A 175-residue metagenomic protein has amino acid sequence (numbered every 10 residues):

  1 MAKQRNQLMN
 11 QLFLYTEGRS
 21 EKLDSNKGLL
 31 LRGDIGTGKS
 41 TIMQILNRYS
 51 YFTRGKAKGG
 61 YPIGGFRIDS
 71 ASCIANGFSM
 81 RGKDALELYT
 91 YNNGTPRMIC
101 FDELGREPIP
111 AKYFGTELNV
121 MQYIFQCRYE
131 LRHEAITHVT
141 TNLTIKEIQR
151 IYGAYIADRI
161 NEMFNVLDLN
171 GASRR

Functional and structural regions predicted by a protein language model:
M1-K22: N-terminal pre-Walker A segment at the start of P-loop NTPase domains
G28: Walker A (P-loop) ATP-phosphate-binding motif of ABC ATPase nucleotide-binding domains
L31: Hydrophobic anchor at the beta1->P-loop junction of P-loop NTPases
G36-I42: Conserved glycine(s) of the Walker
I45: Active-site signature of alpha/beta-hydrolase-fold catalytic machinery across serine- and Asp/Cys-nucleophile hydrolases
R48-Y51: Walker A/P-loop NTP-binding motif
K58, P62-Y129: Conserved nucleotide-sensing/catalytic segment adjacent to the nucleotide-binding pocket in NTP-handling enzymes
R106-R175: Replace "adjacent to P-loop NTPase cores in ATP/GTP-dependent enzymes" with "adjacent to NTP-binding cores
